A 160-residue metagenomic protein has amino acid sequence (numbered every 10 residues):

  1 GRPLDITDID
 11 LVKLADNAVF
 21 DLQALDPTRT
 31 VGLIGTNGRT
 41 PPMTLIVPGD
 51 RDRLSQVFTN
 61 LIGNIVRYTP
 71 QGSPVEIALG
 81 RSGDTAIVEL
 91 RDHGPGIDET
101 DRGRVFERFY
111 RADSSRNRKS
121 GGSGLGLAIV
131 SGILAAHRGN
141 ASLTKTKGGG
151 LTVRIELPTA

Functional and structural regions predicted by a protein language model:
G1-L4, P42-G49: Conserved micro-motifs of the catalytic ATP-binding
D5-F20: A conserved beta-strand-to-alpha-helix junction within the catalytic ATP-binding
I65-V66: Short helix-loop "hinge" at the ATP-lid/N-box region of the Bergerat-fold HATPase_c
G72-D84: Short beta-strand/loop element within the Bergerat-fold HATPase_c
D92: Acidic ATP/Mg2+-coordinating residue in the GHKL
I97-R111: Short conserved segment of the HATPase_c
R138-G139: Conserved glycine-rich
